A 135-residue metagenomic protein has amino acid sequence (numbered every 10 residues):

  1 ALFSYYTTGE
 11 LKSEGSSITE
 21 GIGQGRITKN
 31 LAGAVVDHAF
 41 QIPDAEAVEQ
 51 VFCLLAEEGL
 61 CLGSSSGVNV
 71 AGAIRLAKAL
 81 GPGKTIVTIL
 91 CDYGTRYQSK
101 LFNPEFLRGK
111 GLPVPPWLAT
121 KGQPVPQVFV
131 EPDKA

Functional and structural regions predicted by a protein language model:
A1-F40, E46, I74-A135: Glycine-rich phosphate/pyrophosphate-binding loop at beta-loop-alpha junctions
R26, L55-E58: Alpha-helix capping/termination and helix-coil
I42, G67: Conserved phosphate-coordination/catalytic loops
D44-A56: Short, hydrophobic/aliphatic alpha-helical segments
V51, N69-A77: Buried hydrophobic packing segments
L60-S66: Short glycine/threonine-rich catalytic loop with a Thr-x-Gly-x-Asp
